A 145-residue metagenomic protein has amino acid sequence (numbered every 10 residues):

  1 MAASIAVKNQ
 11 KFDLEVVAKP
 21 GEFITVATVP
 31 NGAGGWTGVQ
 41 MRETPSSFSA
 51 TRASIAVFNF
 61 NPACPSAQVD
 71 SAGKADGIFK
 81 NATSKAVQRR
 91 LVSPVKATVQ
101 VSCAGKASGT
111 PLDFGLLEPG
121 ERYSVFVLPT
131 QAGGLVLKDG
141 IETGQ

Functional and structural regions predicted by a protein language model:
M1-Q145: Intrinsically disordered, low-complexity polar regions and short flexible loop motifs
